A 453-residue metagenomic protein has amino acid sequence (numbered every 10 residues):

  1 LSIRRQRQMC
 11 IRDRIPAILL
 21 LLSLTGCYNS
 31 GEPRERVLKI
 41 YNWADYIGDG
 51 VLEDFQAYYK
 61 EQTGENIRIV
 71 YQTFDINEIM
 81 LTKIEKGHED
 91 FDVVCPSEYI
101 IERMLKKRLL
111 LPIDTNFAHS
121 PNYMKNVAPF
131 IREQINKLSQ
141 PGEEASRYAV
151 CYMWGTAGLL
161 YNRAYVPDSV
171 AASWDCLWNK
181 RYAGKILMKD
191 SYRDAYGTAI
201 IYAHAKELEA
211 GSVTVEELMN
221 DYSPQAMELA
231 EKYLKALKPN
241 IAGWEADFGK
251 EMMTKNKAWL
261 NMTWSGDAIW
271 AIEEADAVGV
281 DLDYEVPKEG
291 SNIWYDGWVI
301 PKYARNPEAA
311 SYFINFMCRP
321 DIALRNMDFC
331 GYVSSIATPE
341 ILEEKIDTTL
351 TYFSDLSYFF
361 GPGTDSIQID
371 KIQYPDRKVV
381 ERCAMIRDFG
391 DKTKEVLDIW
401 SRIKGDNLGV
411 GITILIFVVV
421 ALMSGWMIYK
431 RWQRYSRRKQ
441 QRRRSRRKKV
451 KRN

Functional and structural regions predicted by a protein language model:
L1-D13: Single conserved hydrophobic/aromatic residue that forms the stacking wall/gate of nucleotide- or nucleobase-binding
T25-G26: C-terminal motif of bacterial Sec signal peptides marking the signal peptidase cleavage site
N29-K107, G405-I412: Early extracytoplasmic/lumenal segment of secretory-pathway proteins
N42, Y46-G50, L105-K257, A271: Extracytoplasmic ligand-binding site segments that recognize negatively charged/polar headgroups
F74, P96, M188, W244 (+1 more regions): Short beta-strand and adjacent tight-turn residues that come in two discontinuous sequence segments and form the edges
P239-Y303, E344: Extracytoplasmic/periplasmic substrate-binding proteins
P301-V380: Mature extracytoplasmic/periplasmic domains
I367-N453: Conserved C-terminal helix/tail region of periplasmic/extracytoplasmic solute-binding proteins
